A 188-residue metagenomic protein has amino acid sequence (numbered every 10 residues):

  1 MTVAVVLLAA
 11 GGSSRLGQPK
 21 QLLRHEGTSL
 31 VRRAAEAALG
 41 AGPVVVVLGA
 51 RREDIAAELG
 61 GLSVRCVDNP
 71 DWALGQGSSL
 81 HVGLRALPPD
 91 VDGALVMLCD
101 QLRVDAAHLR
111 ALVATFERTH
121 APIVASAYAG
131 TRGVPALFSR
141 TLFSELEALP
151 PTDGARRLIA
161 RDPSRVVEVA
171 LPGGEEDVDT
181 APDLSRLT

Functional and structural regions predicted by a protein language model:
M1, V5, S144, L149-T188: Conserved alpha/beta core of the MobA/IspD/sugar-nucleotide pyrophosphorylase nucleotidyltransferase superfamily
M1-R132, R165-L171: Nucleotide and nucleotide-moiety/phosphate-recognizing core
R103, L137, D177-V178: Short aromatic/basic micro-patch
I123-A125, P135-L137, L158: Conserved hydrophobic/aromatic beta-strand scaffold that supports enzyme active sites
R132-S144, A181: Conserved nucleotide-sugar donor-binding and metal-coordinating catalytic region shared by glycosyltransferases
